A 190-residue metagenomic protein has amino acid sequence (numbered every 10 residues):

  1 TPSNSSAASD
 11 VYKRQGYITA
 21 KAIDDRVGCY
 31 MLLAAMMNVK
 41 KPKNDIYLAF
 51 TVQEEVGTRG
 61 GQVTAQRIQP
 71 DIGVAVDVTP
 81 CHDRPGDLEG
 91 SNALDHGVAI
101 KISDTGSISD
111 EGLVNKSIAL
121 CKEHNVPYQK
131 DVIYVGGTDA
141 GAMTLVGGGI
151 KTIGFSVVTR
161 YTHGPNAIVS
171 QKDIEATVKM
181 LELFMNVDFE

Functional and structural regions predicted by a protein language model:
T1-A8, Y12: Single conserved hydrophobic/aromatic residue that forms the stacking wall/gate of nucleotide- or nucleobase-binding
K13-I23, S103, G164, I168: A short glycine/serine-rich beta->alpha loop
G16-E55, T177-E182: Alpha-helical metal-binding/catalytic segments enriched in His/Glu/Asp
R26-C29, G57-R59, G137-A140, G164: Short glycine/serine/threonine-rich phosphate/pyrophosphate-binding segments that cradle anionic phosphate groups
Y47-T51, G73-D77, Q129-D131: Short, conserved beta-strand edge motifs with alternating hydrophobic and charged residues
F50-G57, T79-P80, T159-Y161: Acidic, glycine-rich active-site loops and adjacent beta-strand->loop/helix elements that engage anionic groups
T58-P127: Metal-dependent peptidase/peptidase-like ectodomains
H96-V178, N186-F189: Active-site-adjacent substrate-binding region of metalloamidase/peptidase-like peptide-processing proteins
